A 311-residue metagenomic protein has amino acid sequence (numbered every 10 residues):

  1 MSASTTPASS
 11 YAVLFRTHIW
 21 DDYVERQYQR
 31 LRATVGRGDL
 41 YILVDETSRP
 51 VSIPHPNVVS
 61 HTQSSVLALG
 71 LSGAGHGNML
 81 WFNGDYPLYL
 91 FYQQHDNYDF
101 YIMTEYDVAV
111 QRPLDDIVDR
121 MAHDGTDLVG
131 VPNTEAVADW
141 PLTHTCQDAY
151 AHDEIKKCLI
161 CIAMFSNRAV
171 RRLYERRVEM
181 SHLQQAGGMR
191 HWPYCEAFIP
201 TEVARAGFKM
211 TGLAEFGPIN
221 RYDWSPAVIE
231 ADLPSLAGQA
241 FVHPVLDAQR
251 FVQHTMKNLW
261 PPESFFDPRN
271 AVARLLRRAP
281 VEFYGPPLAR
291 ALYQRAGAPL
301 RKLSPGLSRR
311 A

Functional and structural regions predicted by a protein language model:
M1-D22: N-proximal low-complexity "stem/linker" segments adjacent to membrane-targeting elements
S9-Y11, A33-I42: Short loop->beta transition adjacent to catalytic acidic/histidine clusters or analogous donor-positioning motifs
F15-T17, I42-E46: Short beta-strand/turn micro-motifs composed of small residues that flank or help shape donor/cofactor-binding pockets
W20-T34: Short, well-formed alpha-helical segments that are part of the catalytic scaffolds of diverse glycosyltransferases
E46-Y98: Active-site-proximal specificity loops/subdomain of glycosyltransferases
Y98-D107: Short beta-strand-to-loop acidic/aromatic patch adjacent to the donor-nucleotide binding site
V110-G187, W192-E196: Conserved catalytic core of nucleotide-sugar-dependent glycosyltransferases
Q184-A311: C-terminal catalytic/acceptor-binding lobe
